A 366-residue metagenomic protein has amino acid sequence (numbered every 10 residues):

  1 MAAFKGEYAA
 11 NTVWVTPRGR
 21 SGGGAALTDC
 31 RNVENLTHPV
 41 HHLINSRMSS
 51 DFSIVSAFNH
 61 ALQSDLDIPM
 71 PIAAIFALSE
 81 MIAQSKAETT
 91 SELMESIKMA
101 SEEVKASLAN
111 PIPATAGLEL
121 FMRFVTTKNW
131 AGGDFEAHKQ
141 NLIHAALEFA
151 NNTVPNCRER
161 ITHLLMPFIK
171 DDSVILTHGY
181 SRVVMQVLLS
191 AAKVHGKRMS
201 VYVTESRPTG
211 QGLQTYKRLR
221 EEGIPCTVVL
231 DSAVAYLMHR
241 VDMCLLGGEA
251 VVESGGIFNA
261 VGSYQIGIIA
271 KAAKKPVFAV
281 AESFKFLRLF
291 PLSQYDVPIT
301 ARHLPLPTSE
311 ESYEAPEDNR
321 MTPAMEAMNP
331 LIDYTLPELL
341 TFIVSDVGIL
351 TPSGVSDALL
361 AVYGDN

Functional and structural regions predicted by a protein language model:
L43-L142: Long amphipathic alpha-helical segments
S49, S53, M185-Q186, A191-M199 (+1 more regions): Conserved phosphate- and dinucleotide-binding cores of soluble alpha/beta proteins, encompassing both enzyme active
M122-V125, N129-D171, K197-C244: Ligand-binding beta-strand-loop-alpha-helix segment within the catalytic cores of soluble metabolic enzymes
V174-M185, P208: Gly/Ser/Thr-rich loops at beta-strand to alpha-helix junctions that form or flank small-molecule/cofactor-binding
